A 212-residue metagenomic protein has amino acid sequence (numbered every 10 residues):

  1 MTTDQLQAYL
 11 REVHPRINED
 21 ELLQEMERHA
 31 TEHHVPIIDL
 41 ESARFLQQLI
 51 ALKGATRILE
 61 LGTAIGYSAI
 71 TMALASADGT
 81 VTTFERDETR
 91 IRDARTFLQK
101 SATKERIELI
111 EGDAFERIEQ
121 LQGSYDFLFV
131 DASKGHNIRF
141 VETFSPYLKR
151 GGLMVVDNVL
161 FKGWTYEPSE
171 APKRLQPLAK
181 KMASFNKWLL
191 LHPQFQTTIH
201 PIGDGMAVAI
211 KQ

Functional and structural regions predicted by a protein language model:
M1-F127, K134-V155, V159-Q212: A short alpha-helical cap/connector motif
